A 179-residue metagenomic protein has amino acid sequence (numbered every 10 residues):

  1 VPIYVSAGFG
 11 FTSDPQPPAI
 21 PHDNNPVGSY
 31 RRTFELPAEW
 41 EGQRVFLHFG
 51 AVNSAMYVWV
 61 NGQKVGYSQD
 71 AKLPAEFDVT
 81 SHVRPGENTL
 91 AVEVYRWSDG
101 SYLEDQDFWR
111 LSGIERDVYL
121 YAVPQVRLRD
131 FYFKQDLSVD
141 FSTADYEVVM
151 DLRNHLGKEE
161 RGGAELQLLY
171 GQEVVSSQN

Functional and structural regions predicted by a protein language model:
V1-S6: Predominantly extracellular/luminal regions of secreted and cell-surface proteins, especially disulfide-bonded
A7-H22: Surface-exposed, low-complexity/disordered Ser/Thr/Gly/Pro/Asn-rich loops and linkers
I20-D130, N154-L156, Y170-E173: Accessory beta-strand-rich segments of carbohydrate-active enzymes
A71, D140-A144: Ser/Thr- and Asn-enriched, surface-exposed coil loops between beta-strands
F133-V139: Short beta-strand segments of immunoglobulin-like
T143-N179: Beta-strand-rich binding/interaction modules
